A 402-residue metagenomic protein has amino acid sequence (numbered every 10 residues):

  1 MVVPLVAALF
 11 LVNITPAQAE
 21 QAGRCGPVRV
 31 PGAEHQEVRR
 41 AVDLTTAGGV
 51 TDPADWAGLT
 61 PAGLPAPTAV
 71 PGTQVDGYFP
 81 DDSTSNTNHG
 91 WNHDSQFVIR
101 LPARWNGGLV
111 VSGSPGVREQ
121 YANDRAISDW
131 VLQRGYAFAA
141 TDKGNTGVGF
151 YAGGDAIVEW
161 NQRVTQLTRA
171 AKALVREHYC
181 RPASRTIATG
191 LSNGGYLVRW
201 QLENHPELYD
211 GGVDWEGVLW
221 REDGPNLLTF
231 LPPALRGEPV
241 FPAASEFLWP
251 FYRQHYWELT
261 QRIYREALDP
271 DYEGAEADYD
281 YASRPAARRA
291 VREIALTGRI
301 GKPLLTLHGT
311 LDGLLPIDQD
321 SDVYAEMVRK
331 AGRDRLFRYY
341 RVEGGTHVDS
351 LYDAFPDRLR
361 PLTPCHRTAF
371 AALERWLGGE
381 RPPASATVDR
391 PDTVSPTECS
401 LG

Functional and structural regions predicted by a protein language model:
M1-E20: Secretory targeting and sorting signals
A22-S95, I99, W215-R299, A384 (+2 more regions): Accessory cap/linker subdomain of secreted extracellular hydrolases
L64, E119, R185-L235: Primarily recognizes the serine-hydrolase "nucleophile elbow" in alpha/beta-hydrolase and SGNH/GDSL folds
V75, T84, N88, V98 (+3 more regions): A fold-wide structural signal in alpha/beta-hydrolase
L101-N106, I157-Q162, A170-S192: Gly/Ser-rich "nucleophile elbow"/oxyanion-hole loop immediately N-terminal to the catalytic nucleophile in hydrolases
W105-L109, Q133-F138, R181-T186, E207-G211 (+2 more regions): Loop/turn elements at helix/coil->beta-strand transitions in domains of secreted/extracellular proteins
V111-K172, E177, G345, S350-R358: Cap/lid segment of the alpha/beta-hydrolase catalytic domain
P270-G402: C-terminal subdomain of alpha/beta-hydrolase-fold enzymes, centered on the catalytic histidine and its supporting
